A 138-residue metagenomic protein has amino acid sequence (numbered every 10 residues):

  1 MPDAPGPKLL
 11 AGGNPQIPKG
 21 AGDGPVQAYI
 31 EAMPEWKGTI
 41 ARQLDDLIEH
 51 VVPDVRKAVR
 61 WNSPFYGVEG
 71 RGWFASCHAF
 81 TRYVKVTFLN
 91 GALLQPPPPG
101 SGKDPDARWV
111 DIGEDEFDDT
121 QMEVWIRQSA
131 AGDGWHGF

Functional and structural regions predicted by a protein language model:
M1-F138: Charge-dense, helix-prone N-terminal extensions
